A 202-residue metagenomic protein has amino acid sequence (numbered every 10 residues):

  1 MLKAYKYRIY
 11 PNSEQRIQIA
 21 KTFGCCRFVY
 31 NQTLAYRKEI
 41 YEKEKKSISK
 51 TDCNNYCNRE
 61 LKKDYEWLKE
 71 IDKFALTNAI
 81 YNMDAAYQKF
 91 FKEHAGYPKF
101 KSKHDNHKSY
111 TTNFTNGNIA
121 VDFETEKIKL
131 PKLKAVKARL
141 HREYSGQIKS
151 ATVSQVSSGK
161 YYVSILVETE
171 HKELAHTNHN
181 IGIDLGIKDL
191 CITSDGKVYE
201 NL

Functional and structural regions predicted by a protein language model:
M1-L202: Nucleic-acid substrate recognition interfaces
